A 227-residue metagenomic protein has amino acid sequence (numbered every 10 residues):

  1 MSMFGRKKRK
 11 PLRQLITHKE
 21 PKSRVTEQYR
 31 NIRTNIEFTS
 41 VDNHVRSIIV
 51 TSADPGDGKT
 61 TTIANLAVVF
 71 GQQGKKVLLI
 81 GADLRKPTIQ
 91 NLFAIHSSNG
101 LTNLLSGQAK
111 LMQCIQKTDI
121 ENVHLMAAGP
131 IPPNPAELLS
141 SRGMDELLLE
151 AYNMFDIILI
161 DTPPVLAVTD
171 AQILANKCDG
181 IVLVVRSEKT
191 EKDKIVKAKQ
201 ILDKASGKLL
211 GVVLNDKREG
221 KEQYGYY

Functional and structural regions predicted by a protein language model:
M1-Y227: P-loop NTP-binding module
